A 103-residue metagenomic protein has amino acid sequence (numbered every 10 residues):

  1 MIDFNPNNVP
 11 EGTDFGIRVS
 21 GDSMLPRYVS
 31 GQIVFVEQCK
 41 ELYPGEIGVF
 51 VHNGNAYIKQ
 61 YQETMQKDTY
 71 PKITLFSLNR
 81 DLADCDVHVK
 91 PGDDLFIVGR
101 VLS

Functional and structural regions predicted by a protein language model:
M1-D3: Extended boundary segments
N5-S103: Acidic/glycine-rich C-terminal interaction modules and beta/coil loop segments that lie outside canonical DNA-binding
